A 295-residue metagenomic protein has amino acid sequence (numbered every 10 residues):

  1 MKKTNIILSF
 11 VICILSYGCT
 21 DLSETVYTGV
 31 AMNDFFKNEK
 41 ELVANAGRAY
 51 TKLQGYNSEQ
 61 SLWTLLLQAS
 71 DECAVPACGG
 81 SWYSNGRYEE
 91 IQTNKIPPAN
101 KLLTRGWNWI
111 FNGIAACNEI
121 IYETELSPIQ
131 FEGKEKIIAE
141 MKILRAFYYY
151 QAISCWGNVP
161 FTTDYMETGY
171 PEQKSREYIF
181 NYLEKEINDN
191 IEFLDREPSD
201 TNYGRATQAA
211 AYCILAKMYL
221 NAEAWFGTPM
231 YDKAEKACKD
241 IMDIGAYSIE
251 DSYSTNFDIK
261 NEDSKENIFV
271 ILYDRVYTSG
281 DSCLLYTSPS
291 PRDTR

Functional and structural regions predicted by a protein language model:
M1-Y27: Bacterial Sec-dependent N-terminal signal peptides
C19-L66: Membrane-proximal, proline-rich intrinsically disordered regions
E39, V43-N57, G80-W156, Y170-Y178 (+1 more regions): Conserved, well-structured interaction surfaces
I153-S154, P160, E223-G227: Short coil/turn linking the two alpha-helices of tandem helical-hairpin repeats
Y286-R295: Single conserved hydrophobic/aromatic residue that forms the stacking wall/gate of nucleotide- or nucleobase-binding
